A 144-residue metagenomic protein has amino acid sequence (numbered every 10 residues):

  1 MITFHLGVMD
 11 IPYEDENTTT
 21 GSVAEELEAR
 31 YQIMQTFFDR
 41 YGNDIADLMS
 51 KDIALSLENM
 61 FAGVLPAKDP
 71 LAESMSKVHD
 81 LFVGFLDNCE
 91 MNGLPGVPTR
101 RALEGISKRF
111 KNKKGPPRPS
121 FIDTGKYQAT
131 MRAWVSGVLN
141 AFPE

Functional and structural regions predicted by a protein language model:
M1-E144: Short, Lys/Arg-rich flexible segments
